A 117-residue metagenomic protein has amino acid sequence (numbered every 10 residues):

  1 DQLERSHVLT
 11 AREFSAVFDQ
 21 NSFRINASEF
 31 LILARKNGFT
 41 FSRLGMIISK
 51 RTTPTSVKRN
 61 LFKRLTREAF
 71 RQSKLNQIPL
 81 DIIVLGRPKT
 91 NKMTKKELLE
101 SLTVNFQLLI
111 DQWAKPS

Functional and structural regions predicted by a protein language model:
D1-S117: Positively charged, solvent-exposed patches that mediate nucleic-acid binding
